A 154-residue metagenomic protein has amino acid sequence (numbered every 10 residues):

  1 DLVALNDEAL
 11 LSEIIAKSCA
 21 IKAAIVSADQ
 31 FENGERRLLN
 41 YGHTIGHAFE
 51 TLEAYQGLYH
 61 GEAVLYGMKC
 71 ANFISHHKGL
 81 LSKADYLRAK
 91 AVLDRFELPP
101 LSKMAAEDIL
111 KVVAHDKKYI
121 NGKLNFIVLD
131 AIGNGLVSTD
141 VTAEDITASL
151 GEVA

Functional and structural regions predicted by a protein language model:
D1-L39: Carboxylate- and glycine-rich phosphate/diphosphate-binding segment that chelates Mg2+/Mn2+
I14-K22, M68, L93, V113: Short alpha-helical scaffolding segments that buttress acidic/His motifs in well-ordered protein cores
Y41, I45-F49: Active-site His/Glu-centered metal-binding helix of metallohydrolases
H43, M68, I132: Residue-level signal for inorganic ion chemistry
A48-Q56: Catalytic Zn2+-binding segment of zinc metalloproteases
T51, K69-H77: Short glycine/serine- and small hydrophobic-enriched flexible loop segments
E62-Y66, C70: Small-residue-rich helix-loop
L80-A154: C-terminal charged capping/lid subdomain of soluble metabolic enzymes
